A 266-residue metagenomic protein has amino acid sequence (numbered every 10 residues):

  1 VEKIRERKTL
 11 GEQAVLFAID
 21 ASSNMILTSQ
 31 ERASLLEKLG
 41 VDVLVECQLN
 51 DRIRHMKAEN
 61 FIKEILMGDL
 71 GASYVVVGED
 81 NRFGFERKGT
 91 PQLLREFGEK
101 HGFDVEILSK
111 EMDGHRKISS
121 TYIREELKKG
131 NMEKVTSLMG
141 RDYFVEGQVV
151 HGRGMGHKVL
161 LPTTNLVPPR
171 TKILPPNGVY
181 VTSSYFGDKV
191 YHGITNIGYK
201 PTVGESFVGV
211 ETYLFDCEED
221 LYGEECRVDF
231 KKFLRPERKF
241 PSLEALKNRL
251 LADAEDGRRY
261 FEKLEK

Functional and structural regions predicted by a protein language model:
V1-V15: Histidine-anchored nucleotide/phosphate-binding helix
I4, L36, V75, V135 (+2 more regions): Residue-level signal for inorganic ion chemistry
L16-A18, I107: Structural beta-sheet core signal
I19-H101: N-terminal Rossmann-like or analogous alpha/beta NTP/dinucleotide-binding catalytic cores that position adenine
E31, K134-R141, A245-D256: A non-catalytic, amphipathic alpha-helix used as a structural packing/dimerization or gating element in enzyme scaffolds
G98-G198: Glycine-rich, Lys/Arg-enriched anion-binding loops that position phosphate/diphosphate groups for phosphoryl
G152-K266: Phosphate/ribose-recognition catalytic cores of enzymes acting on nucleotide-derived substrates
